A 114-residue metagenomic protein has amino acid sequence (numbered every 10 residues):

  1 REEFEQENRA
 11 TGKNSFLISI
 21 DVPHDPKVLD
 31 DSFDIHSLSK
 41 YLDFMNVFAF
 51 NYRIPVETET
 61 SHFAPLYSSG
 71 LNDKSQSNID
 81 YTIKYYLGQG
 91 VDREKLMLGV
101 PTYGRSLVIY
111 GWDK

Functional and structural regions predicted by a protein language model:
R1-K114: Substrate-binding surface in catalytic domains of secreted glycosidases
